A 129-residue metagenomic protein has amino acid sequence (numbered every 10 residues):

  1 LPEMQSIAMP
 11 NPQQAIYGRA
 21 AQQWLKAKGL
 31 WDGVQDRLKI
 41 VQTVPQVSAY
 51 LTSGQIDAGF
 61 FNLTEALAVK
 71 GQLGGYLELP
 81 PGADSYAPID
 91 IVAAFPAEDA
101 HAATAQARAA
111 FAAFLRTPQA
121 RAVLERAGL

Functional and structural regions predicted by a protein language model:
L1-L129: Exported/periplasmic ABC-transporter solute-binding proteins
